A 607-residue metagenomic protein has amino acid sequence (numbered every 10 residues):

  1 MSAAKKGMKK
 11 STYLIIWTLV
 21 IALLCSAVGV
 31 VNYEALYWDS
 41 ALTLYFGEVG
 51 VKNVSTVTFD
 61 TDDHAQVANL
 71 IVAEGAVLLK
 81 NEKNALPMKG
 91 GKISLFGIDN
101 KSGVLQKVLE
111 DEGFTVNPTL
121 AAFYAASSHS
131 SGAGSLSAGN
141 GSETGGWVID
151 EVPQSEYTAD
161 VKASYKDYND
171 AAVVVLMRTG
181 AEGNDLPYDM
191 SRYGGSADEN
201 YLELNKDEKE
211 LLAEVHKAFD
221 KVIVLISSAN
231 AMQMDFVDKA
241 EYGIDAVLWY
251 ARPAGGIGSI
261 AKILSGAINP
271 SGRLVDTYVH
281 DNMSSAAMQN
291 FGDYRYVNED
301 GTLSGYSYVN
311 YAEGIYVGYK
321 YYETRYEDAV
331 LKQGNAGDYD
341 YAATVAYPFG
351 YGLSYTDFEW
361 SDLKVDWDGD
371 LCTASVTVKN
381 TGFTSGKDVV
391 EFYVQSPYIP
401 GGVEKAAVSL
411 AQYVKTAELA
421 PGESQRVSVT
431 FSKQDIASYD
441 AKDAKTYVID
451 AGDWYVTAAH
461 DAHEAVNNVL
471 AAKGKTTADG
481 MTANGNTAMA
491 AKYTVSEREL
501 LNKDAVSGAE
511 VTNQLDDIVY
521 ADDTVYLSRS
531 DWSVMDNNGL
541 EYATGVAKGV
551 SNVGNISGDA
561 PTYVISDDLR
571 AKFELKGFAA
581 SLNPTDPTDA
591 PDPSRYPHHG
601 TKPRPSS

Functional and structural regions predicted by a protein language model:
M1-S607: C-terminal non-catalytic regions of proteins with extracellular/luminal or membrane-system context
